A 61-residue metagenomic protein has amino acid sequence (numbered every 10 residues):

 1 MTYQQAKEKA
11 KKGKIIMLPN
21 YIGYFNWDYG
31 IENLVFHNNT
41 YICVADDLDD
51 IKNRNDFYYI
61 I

Functional and structural regions predicted by a protein language model:
M1, Y59-I61: Short intrinsically disordered terminal tails
M1-K9: Mixed-charge, Lys/Arg-rich low-complexity intrinsically disordered regions
Q4, M17-L18: Residue-level signal for functionally critical sites in structured catalytic/ligand-binding pockets
L18-F57: Acidic, low-complexity, intrinsically disordered interaction modules
